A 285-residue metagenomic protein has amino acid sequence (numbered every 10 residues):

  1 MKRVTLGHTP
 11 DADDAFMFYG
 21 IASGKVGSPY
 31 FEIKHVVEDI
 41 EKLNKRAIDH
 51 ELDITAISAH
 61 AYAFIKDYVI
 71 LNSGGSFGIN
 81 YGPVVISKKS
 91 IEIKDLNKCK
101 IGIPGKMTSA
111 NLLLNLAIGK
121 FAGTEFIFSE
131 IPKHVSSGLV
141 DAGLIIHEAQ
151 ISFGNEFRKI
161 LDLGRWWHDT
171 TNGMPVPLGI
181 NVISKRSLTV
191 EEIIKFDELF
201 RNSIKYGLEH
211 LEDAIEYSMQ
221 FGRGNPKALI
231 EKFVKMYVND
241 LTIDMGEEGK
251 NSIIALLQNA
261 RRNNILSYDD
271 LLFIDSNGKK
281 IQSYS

Functional and structural regions predicted by a protein language model:
K2-S23, V85-D141, H147-E148, N251 (+1 more regions): Bilobed "Venus flytrap"/periplasmic-binding protein-like clamshell domains and structurally analogous long
P10-M17, K25-S58: Extracytoplasmic small-molecule ligand-binding "clamshell" domains of the periplasmic binding protein/Venus flytrap
V26-V36, A117-E130, L266-L271: A local structural motif
D39-E41, H50-A63, I127-F128, I145-I151: Beta->alpha turn/N-cap motifs
L71-I93, D169-K185: Hydrophobic/proline-rich hinge and linker segments of small-molecule sensing/allosteric domains, predominantly
I127-M219: Pocket-lining segment of extracytoplasmic ligand-binding domains
T189-N259: Secondary-structure end/capping motifs
K250-I253, Q258-S285: Long, low-complexity C-terminal extensions of enzymes
